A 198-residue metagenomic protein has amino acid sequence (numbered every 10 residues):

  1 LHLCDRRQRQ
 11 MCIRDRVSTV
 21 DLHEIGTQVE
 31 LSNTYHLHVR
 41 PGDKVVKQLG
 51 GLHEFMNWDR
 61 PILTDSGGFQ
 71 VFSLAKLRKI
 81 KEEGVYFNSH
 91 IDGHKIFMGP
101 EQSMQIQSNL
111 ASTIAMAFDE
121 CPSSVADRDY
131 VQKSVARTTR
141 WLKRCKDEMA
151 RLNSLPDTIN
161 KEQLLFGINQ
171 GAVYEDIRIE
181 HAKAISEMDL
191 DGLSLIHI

Functional and structural regions predicted by a protein language model:
L1-R9, I13, I196-H197: Single conserved hydrophobic/aromatic residue that forms the stacking wall/gate of nucleotide- or nucleobase-binding
R7-Q10, R14, V85-M98, L165-R178: Active-site mouth loops of central-metabolism enzymes
Q10, Y35, G67-F69, E120 (+3 more regions): Active-site beta-loop-alpha junctions enriched in small/polar residues
V20-T34, I106-I114: Catalytic domains of carbohydrate-active enzymes, especially glycoside hydrolases
Q28-V29, P61-L63, T113-A115, L164-F166 (+1 more regions): Structural preference for beta-strand elements that scaffold enzyme active sites
E30, D65, Q107, G167 (+1 more regions): Conserved, mostly hydrophobic/aromatic
L52-G67, V71, A75-E101: A gly/proline- and charged-residue-enriched helix-loop-helix capping module
E148, L152, L164-L195: Glycine-rich phosphate/ribose-binding loops and adjacent secondary-structure elements that form binding surfaces
